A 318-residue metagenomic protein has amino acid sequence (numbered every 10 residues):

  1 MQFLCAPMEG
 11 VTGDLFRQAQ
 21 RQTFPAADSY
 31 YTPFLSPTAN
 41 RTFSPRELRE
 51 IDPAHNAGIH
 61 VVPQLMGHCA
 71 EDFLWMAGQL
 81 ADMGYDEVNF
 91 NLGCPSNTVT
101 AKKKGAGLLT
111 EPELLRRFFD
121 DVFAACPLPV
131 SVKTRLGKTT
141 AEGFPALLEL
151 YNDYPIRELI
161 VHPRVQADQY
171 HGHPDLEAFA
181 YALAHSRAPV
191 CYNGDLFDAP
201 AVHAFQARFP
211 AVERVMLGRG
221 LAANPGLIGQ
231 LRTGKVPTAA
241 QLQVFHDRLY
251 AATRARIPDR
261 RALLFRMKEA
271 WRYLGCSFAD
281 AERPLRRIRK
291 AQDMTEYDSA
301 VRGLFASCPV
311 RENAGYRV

Functional and structural regions predicted by a protein language model:
M1-V318: Flavin-dependent oxidoreductase catalytic cores
